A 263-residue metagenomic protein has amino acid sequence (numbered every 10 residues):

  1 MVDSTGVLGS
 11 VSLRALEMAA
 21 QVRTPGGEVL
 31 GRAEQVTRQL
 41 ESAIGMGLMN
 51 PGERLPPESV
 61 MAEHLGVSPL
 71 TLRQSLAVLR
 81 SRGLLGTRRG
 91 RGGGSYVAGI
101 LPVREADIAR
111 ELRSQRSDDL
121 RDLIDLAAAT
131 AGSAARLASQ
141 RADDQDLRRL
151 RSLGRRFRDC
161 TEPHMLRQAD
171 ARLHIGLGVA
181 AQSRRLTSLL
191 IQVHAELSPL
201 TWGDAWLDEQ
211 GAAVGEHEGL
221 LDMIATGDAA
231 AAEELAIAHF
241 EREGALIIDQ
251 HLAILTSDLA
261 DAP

Functional and structural regions predicted by a protein language model:
M1-A129, I254, A262-P263: Short linear motifs at protein or domain termini
P57, A181-R184, G227-A229: Short loop-to-helix capping motifs
L123-G203, A213-G219, E234-L246: Conserved amphipathic alpha-helical segments that form helical-bundle/coiled-coil interaction surfaces
W206-L207: Membrane interfacial helix motifs at helix-loop boundaries and amphipathic/re-entrant anchors
I247-D261: Charge-dense, low-complexity polyampholytic segments
